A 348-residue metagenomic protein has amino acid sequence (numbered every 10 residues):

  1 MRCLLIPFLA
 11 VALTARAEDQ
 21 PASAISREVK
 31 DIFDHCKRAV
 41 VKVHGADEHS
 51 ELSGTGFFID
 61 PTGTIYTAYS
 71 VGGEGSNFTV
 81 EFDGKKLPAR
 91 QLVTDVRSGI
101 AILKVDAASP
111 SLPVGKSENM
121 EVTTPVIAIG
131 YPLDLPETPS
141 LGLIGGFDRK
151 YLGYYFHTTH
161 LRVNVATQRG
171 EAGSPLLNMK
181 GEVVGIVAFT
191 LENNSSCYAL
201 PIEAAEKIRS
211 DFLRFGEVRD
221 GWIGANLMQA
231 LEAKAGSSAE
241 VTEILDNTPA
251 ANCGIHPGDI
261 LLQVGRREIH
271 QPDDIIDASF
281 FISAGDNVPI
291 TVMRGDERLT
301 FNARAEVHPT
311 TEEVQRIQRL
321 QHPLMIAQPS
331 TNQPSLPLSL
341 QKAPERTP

Functional and structural regions predicted by a protein language model:
M1-P7: Sec-dependent signal peptide recognition, specifically the positively charged N-region followed immediately by
F8-E18: Hydrophobic h-region of N-terminal signal peptides that target proteins for export in Gram-negative bacteria
E18-I65, V71-S76, K86, V96 (+5 more regions): Glycine-biased strand-turn-strand hairpin within the trypsin-fold
E18-Q20, D31, G84-Q91, K104 (+3 more regions): C-terminal recognition in membrane/secretory proteostasis and scaffolding
K37-A39, V43-A46, A101-L112, T138-S195 (+4 more regions): Active-site region of chymotrypsin-like
R38-V43, G56, T62-T67, A89 (+13 more regions): Terminal peptide-recognition signature
V40, D47-S53, F58-T138, R169 (+7 more regions): Conserved active-site neighborhood of the chymotrypsin/trypsin-like protease fold
Y131, R149, S174, D246 (+1 more regions): Short, conserved catalytic or interaction motifs in soluble domains
